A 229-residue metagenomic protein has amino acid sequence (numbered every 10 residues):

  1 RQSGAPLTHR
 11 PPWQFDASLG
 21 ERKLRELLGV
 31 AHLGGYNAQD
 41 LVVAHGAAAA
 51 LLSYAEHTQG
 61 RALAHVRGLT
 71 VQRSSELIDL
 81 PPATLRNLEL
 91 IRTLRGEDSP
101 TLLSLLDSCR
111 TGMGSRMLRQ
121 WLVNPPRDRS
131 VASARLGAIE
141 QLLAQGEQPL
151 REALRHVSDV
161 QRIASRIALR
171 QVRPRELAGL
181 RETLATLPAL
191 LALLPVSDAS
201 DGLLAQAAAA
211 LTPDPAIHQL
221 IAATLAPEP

Functional and structural regions predicted by a protein language model:
R1-Q141, Q148, R155-A168, V172-P229: Charged catalytic and DNA/RNA-contacting regions of genome-maintenance and nucleic-acid-processing enzymes
